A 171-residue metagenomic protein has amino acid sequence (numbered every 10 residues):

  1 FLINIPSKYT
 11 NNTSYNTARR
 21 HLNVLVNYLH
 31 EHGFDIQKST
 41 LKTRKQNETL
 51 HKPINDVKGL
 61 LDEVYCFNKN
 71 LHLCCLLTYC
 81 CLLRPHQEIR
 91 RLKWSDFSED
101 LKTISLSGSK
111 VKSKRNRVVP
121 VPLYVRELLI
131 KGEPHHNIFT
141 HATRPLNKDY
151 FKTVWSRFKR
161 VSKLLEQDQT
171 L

Functional and structural regions predicted by a protein language model:
F1-N27, C66-K69, P145-Y150, Q167-T170: N-terminal core-binding DNA-recognition domain of tyrosine site-specific recombinases/integrases
I3, D62, R90-R91, E99: Phosphate-coordinating loops and pocket residues in cytosolic domains that bind phosphorylated ligands
I3, N23, N27, K58-Y65 (+2 more regions): Amphipathic, well-packed alpha-helical segments that form the structural scaffold of globular domains
N4, G59, S105, N137-I138 (+1 more regions): Conserved beta-strand positions that form and line the central face of beta-propeller blades
N12-N16, E31, I36, T40-H86 (+2 more regions): Basic, Lys/Arg- and aromatic-enriched nucleic-acid-binding interface segment
N55, L61, S107, P122 (+1 more regions): Residue-level detector of conserved, well-ordered beta-strand and adjacent loop positions that form binding/recognition
R91-L129: Conserved tyrosine-mediated DNA breakage-rejoining catalytic core shared by Y-recombinases
P122-Q169: Active-site/catalytic core of tyrosine-dependent DNA strand-transfer enzymes
